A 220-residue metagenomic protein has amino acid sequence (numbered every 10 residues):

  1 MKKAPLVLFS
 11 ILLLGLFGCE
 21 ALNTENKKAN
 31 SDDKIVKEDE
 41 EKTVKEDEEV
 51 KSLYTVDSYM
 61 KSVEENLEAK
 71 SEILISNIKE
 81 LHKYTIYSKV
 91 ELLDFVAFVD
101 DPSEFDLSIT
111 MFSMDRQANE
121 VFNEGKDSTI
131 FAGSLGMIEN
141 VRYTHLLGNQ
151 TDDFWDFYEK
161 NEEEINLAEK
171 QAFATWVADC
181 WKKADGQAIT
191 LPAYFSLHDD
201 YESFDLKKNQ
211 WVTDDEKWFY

Functional and structural regions predicted by a protein language model:
M1-A4: Positively charged n-region of N-terminal signal peptides that target proteins for export
F9-G15: Bacterial N-terminal signal peptides
F17-K28: Bacterial lipoprotein signal-peptidase II cleavage site
K27-E49: Post-signal peptide N-terminal segment of mature Sec-exported envelope proteins
D39, E46-E65, Y84-I86, P102 (+1 more regions): Acidic, proline/glycine-rich low-complexity IDRs
H82-F122: Amphipathic, interaction-prone secondary-structure segments
F105-K160, S203-Y220: Intrinsically disordered, low-complexity regulatory segments enriched in Ser/Thr/Pro and charged residues
A132-Y194: Amphipathic protein-protein interaction modules
